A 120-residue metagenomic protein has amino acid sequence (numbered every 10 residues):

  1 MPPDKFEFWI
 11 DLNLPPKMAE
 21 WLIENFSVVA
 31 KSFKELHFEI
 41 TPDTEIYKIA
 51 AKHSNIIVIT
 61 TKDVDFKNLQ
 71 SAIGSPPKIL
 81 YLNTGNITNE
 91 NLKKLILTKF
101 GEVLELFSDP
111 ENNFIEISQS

Functional and structural regions predicted by a protein language model:
M1-L12, P16, E20-S27, F38 (+1 more regions): Acidic, PIN/NYN-like endoribonuclease modules and their adjacent C-terminal/linker elements
P15, P42-D43, K62: Amphipathic coiled-coil/heptad-repeat helices and related helical stalk/stem segments that mediate oligomerization
V29-F33: Short beta-strand elements in bilobed, periplasmic/extracellular small-molecule ligand-binding domains
K34-I40: Short beta->alpha junction loops
D43-T44, K93: Conserved strand-to-helix beginnings and helix N-cap segments that scaffold or border functional pockets
A50-Q70: Acidic, metal-binding active-site segment of PIN/NYN-like and related structure-specific nucleases
